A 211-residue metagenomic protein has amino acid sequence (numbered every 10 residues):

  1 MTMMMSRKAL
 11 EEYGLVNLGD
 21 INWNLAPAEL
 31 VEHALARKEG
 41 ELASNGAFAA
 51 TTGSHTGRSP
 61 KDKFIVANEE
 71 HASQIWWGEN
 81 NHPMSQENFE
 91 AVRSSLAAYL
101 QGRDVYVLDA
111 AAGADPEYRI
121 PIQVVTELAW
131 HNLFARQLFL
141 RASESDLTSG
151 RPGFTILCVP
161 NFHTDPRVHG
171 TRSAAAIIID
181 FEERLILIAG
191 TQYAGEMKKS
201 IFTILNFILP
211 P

Functional and structural regions predicted by a protein language model:
T2-P210: A noncatalytic interaction/capping subdomain that flanks phosphate/NTP-handling catalytic cores
